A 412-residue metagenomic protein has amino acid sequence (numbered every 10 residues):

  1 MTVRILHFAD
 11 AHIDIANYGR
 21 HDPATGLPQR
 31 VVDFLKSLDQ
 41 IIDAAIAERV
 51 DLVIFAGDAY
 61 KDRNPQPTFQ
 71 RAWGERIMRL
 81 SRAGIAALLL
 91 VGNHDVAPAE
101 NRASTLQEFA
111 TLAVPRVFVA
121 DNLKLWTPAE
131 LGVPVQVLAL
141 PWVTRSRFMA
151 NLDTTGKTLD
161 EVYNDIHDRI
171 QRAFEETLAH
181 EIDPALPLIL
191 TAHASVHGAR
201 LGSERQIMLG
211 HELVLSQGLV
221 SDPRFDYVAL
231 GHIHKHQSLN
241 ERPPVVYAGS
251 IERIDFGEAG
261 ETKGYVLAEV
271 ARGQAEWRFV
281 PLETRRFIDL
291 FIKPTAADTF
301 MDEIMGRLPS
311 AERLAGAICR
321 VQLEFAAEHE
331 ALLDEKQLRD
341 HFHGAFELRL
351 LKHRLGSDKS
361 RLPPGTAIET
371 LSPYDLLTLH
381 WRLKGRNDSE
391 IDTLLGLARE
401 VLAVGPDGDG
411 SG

Functional and structural regions predicted by a protein language model:
M1-R76, S389, L397-G412: N-terminal active-site segment of His-dependent metallophosphoesterases
F8-A9, L52-D58, A86-N93, F118-N122 (+3 more regions): Active-site neighborhood of phospho(di)ester-bond hydrolases with catalytic His/Asp-centered motifs
A11-H12, V50-T68, G84-E100, A194-L213: Active-site neighborhood of divalent metal-dependent phosphoester/pyrophosphate hydrolases
I13, Q107-L213: Conserved catalytic scaffold of divalent metal-dependent phosphoesterases
G57-I77, V91-A113, A129, G202 (+1 more regions): Metal-dependent catalytic neighborhoods of phosphoester/phosphodiester hydrolases
F69-G84, L215-R224, H341: Catalytic-core regions built around general acid/base machinery
V196-R272: Conserved beta-sheet core of the metallophosphoesterase superfamily
V270-G412: Accessory, non-catalytic peripheral segments of nucleic-acid enzymes
